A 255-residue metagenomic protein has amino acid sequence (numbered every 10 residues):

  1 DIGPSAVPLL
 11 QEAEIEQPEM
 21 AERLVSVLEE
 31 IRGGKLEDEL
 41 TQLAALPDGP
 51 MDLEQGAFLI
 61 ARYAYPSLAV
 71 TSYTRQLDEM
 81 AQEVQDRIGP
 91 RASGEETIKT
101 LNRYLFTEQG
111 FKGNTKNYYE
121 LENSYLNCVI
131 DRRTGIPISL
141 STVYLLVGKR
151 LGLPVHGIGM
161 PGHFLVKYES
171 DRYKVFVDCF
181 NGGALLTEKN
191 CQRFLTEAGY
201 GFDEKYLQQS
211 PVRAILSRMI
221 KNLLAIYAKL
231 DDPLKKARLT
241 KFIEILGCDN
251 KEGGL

Functional and structural regions predicted by a protein language model:
D1-L255: A structural boundary/capping signal
